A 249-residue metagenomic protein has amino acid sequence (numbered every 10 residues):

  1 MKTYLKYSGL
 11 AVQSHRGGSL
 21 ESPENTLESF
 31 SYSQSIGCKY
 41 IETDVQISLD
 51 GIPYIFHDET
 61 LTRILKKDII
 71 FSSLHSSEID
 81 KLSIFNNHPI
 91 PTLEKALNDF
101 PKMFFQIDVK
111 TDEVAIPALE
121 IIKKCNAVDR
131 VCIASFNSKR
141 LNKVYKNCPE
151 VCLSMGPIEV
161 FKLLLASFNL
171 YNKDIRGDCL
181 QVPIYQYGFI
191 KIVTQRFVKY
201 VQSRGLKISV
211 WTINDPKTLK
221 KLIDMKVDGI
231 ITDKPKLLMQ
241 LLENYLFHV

Functional and structural regions predicted by a protein language model:
M1-V249: Phosphate-group recognition and catalysis centered on beta-loop-alpha active-site segments
